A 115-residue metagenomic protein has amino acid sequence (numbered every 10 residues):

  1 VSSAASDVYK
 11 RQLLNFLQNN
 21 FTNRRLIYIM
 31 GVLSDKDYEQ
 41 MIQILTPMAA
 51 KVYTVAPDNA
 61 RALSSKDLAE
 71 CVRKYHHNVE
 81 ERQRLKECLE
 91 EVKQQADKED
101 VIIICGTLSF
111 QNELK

Functional and structural regions predicted by a protein language model:
V1-A5, Y9: Single conserved hydrophobic/aromatic residue that forms the stacking wall/gate of nucleotide- or nucleobase-binding
S3, Y28-V32, V55-A56: Thr-Gly-centered strand-to-loop micro-motif
D7, L33-D37: Short beta->alpha connector loops
K10-R25: A short alpha/beta connector and helix-capping loop motif
Q12, D37-Q40, E91, N112-L114: Phosphate- and divalent-cation-binding pockets in alpha/beta enzyme and binding domains that engage nucleotide-derived
L26-Y28, D100-I104: Generic beta-sheet signal
I42-V101: C-terminal helical cap/extension that packs against the catalytic core of soluble nucleotide-cofactor enzymes
T107: Active-site-proximal loop/hinge segments that shape catalytic or ion-binding/gating pockets
